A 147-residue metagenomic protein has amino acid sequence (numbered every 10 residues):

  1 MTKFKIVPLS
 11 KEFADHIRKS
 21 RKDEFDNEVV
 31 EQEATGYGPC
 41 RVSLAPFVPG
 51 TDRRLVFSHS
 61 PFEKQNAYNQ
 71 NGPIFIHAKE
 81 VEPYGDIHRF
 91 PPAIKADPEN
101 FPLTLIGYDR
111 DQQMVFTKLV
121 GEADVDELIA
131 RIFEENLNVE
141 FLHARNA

Functional and structural regions predicted by a protein language model:
M1-K5: Polar/acidic, low-complexity leader/linker segments enriched in S/T/G and N/D
V7-L9: Short helix-onset patch at the extreme N-terminus, typifying the N->h transition of secretory signal peptides
K11-A96, N100-L105: N-terminal, charged amphipathic alpha-helical interaction modules
S60, V81, R110-D111, N146: Short acidic/polar capping segments at secondary-structure boundaries
F101-R145: Short, hydrophobic/π-rich interface segment
